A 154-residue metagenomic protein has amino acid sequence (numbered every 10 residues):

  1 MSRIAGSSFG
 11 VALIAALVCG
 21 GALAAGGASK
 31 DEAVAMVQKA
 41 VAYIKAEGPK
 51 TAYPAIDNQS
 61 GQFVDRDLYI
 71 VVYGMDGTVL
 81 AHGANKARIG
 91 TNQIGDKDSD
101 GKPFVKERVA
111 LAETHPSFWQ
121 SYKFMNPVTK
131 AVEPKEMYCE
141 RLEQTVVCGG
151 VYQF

Functional and structural regions predicted by a protein language model:
S2-F154: N-terminal membrane-sensor/transducer module of prokaryotic signaling receptors
